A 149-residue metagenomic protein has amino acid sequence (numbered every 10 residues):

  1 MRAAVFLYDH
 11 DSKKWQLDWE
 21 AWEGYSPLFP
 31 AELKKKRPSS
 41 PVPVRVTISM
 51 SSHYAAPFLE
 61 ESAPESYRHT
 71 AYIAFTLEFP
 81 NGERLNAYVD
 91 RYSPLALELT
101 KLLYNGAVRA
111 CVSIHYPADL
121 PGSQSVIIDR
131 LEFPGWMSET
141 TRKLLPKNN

Functional and structural regions predicted by a protein language model:
R2-P57, E83-A87, P117-N148: Short beta-strand edge/turn micro-motifs at domain boundaries
S12, T70-L77, L99-K101, S123-V126: Generic secretory/membrane-interface signal
K34-R45, V89-H115: Short nucleic-acid-contacting surface segments enriched for D/E, G, S/T with interspersed K/R
P57-Y92: OB-fold (S1/OB) nucleic-acid-binding surfaces
